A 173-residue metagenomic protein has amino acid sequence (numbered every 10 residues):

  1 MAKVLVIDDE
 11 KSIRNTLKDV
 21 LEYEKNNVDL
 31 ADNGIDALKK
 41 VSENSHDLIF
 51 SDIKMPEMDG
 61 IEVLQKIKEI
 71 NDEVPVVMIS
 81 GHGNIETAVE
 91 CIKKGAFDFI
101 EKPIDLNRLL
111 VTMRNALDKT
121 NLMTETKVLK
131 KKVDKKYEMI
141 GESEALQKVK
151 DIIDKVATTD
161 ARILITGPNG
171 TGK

Functional and structural regions predicted by a protein language model:
A2, D32-D36, D59-E62: Acidic catalytic/metal-coordinating carboxylates
D8, D52: Active-site residues of response regulator receiver
K11-D29: Two-component/phosphorelay signaling modules centered on CheY-like receiver
K39, I61-E73, E90: Short amphipathic alpha-helix used as the core "switch/output" element in two-component signaling
N44-F50, V77: Active-site beta3 strand of CheY-like receiver
M55: Receiver (REC) domain active-site loop signature in two-component systems and cognate sites in sensor histidine kinases
K130-K173: AAA+ ATPase active-site-proximal loops
